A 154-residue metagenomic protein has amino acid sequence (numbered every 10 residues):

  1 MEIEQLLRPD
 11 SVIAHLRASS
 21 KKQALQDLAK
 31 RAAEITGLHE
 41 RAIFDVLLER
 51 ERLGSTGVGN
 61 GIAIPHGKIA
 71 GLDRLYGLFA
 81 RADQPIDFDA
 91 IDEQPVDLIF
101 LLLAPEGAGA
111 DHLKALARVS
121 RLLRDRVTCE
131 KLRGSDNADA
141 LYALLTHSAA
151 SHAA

Functional and structural regions predicted by a protein language model:
M1-A154: Cytosolic covalent-transfer regions centered on His/Cys nucleophiles that carry phosphoryl or persulfide groups
